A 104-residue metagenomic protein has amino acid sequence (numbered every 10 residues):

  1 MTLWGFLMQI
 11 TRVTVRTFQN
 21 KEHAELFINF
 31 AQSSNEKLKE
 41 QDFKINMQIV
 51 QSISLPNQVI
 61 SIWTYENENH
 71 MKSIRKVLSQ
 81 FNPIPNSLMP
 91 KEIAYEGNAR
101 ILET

Functional and structural regions predicted by a protein language model:
M1-G5, V13, E25, K76 (+1 more regions): N-terminal functional modules and adjacent low-complexity/disordered segments of proteins
T2-F6, I45-V59, P83-T104: Glycine-rich beta-strand-turn "strand-cap" elements at beta-sheet edges
I10-R16, N46-V77: Short, well-ordered beta-strand segments in beta-rich or mixed alpha/beta enzyme and ligand-binding folds
T17-N29: Short, surface-exposed ligand-recognition loops at beta-strand->loop->(often short) alpha-helix junctions that present
Q19-K21, E68, T104: Generic structural motif
H23-E25, N35-K37, I49-Q51: Intrinsically disordered, low-complexity segments enriched in polar/charged residues with Gly/Pro, especially when
E25-L26, S33, E103-T104: A generic hydrophobic-segment detector
S33-N46, T64-N98: An amphipathic, aromatic/His-enriched active-site/gating alpha helix that lines ligand/cofactor pockets
